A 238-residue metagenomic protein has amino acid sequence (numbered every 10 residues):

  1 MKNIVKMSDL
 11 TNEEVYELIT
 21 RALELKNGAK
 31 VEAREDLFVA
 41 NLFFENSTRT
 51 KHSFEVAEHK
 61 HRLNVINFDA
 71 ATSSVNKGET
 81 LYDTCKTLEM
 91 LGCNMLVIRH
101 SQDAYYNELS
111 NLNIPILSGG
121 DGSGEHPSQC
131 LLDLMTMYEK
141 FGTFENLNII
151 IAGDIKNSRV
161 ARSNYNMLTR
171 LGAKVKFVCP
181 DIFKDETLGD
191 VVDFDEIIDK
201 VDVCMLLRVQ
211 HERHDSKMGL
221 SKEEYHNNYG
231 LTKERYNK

Functional and structural regions predicted by a protein language model:
M1-V56: Positively charged, low-complexity intrinsically disordered leader regions
K30-V31, C85, D195, K233: Short hydrophobic/charged patches on amphipathic alpha-helices used for structural packing and interfaces
R34-Y138: Phosphate/diphosphate ligand-binding glycine-rich loop within oxidoreductases
L42, R99, L206-L207, K238: Short, well-ordered coil/turn residues at beta-beta hairpins and beta-strand->alpha-helix junctions within
F44-H59, Y138-R213: Glycine-rich phosphate/diphosphate-binding loop of Rossmann-like nucleotide-binding domains
M90, S110, I197-K200, Y236: A short, aliphatic-rich alpha-helical micro-motif
F144, K233-K238: Short, conserved loop/helix-junction motifs that constitute active-site signature segments in enzyme catalytic cores
R208-G230: Glycine/threonine-rich flexible loop motifs
